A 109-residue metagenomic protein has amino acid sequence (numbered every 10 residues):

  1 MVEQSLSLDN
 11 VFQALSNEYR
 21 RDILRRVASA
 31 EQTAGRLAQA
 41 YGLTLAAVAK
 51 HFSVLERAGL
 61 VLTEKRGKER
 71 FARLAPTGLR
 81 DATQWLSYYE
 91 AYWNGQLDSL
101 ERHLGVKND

Functional and structural regions predicted by a protein language model:
M1-S7, R25, R80-D109: Amphipathic alpha-helical dimerization/coiled-coil segments that flank or bridge DNA-binding/regulatory modules
V2, L6-A46, R70-Q84: N-terminal helix-turn-helix DNA-binding core of bacterial DNA-binding proteins
E31-Q32, E56, E90: Residue-level detector of secondary-structure transition/capping positions
F52-S53: Short, hydrophobic-biased segments on the C-terminal half of alpha helices that form "recognition helices"
E56-G67, F71-R73: Beta-hairpin "wing" of winged helix-turn-helix
